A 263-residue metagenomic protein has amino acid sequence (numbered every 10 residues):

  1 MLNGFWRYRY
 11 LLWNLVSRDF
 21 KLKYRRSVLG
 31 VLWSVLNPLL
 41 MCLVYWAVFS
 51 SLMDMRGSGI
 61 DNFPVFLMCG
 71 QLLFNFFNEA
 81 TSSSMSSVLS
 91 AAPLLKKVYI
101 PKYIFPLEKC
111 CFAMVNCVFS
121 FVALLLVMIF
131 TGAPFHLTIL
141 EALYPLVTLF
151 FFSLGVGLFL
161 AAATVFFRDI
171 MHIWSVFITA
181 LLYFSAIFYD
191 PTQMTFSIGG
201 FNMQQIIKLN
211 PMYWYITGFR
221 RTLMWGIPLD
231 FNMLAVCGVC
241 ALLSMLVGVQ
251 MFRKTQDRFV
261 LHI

Functional and structural regions predicted by a protein language model:
M1-I263: Hydrophobic transmembrane alpha-helices and immediately adjacent juxtamembrane helices of multi-pass inner-membrane
